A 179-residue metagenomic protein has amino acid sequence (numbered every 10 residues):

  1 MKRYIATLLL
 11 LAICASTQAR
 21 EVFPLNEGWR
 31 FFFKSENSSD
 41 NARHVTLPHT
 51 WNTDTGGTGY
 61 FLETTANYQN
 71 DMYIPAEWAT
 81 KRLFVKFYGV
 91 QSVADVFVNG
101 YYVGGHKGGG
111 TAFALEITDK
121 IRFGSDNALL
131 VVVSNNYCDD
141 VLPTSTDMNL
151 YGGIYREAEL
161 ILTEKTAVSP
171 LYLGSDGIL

Functional and structural regions predicted by a protein language model:
Y4-I13: Sec-dependent N-terminal signal peptides
T17-A19: Boundary at the C-terminal end of the N-terminal hydrophobic targeting segment
F23, R30-E36, T58-G59, E63-P170 (+1 more regions): Accessory beta-strand-rich segments of carbohydrate-active enzymes
L25-N26, A42: A short glycine-rich, aromatic-capped structural motif
N37-T50, G59-L62: Short, polar loop/linker segments at the starts of domains and inter-domain junctions
